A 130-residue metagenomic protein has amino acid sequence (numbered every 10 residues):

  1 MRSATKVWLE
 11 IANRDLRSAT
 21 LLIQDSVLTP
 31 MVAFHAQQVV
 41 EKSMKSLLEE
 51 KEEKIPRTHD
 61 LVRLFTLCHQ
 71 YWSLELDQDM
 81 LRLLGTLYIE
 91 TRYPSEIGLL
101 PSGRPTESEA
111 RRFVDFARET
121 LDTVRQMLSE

Functional and structural regions predicted by a protein language model:
M1-E130: Terminal alpha-helical segments
